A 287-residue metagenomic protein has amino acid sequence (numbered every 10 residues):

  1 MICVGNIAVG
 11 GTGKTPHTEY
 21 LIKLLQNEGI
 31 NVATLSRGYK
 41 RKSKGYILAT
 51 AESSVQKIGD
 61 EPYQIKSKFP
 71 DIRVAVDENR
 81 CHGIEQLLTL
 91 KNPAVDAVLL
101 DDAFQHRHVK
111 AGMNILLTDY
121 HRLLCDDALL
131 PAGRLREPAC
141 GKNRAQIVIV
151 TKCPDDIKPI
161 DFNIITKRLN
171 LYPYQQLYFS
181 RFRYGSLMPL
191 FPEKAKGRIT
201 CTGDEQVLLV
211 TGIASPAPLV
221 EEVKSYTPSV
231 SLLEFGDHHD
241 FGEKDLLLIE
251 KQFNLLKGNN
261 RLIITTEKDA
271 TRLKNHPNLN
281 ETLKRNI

Functional and structural regions predicted by a protein language model:
M1-A51, D155-D156: Walker A (P-loop) phosphate-binding motif
T15, I65, D101, A145 (+3 more regions): Residue-level signal for inorganic ion chemistry
I30, N92-V95, A111, D204 (+1 more regions): Short, high-confidence coil segments that cap the C-terminus of an alpha-helix and link into the following beta-strand
N31-L35, L116, Q206-V210: Conserved beta-strand elements of the Class I
G38-P173: Phosphate/Mg2+-binding loops and adjacent switch elements in nucleotide/diphosphate-handling enzyme cores
L123-N259: C-terminal accessory "lid"/substrate-recognition subdomains
L256-L262, K268-I287: Generic C-terminus detector
